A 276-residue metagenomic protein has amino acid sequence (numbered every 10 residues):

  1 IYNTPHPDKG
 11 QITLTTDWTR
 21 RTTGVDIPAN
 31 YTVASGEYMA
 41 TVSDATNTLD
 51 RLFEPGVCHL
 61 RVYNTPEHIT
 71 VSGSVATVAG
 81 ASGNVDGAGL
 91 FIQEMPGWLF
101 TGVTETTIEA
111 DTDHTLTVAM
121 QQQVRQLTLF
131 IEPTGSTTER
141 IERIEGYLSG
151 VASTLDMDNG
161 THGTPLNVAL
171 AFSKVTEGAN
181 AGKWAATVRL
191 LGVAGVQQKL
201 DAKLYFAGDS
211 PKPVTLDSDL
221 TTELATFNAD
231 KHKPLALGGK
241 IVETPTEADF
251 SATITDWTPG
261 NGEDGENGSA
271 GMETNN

Functional and structural regions predicted by a protein language model:
I1-R21, A119-T134: A short, Gly/Thr-enriched small/hydrophobic beta-strand-prone motif that recurs across taxa
H6-D8, L52-G56, A110, A119-Q123 (+2 more regions): Solvent-exposed loop and beta-edge segments used for protein-protein assembly and interaction
Q11-T15, H59-R61, T115-T117, Q126-F130 (+2 more regions): Beta-strand secondary-structure signal
D17, V33, V42, V78 (+2 more regions): N-terminal compositionally biased, intrinsically disordered segments and leader/signal-like regions
G24-A76, R140-A225: Tryptophan-paired
H68-T115, D209-V242: Structured interaction patches on ligand/partner-binding surfaces of diverse proteins
G87-G182: Acidic, serine/threonine- and glycine-rich low-complexity intrinsically disordered segments that serve as flexible
K199-N276: Hydrophilic extracytoplasmic domains
